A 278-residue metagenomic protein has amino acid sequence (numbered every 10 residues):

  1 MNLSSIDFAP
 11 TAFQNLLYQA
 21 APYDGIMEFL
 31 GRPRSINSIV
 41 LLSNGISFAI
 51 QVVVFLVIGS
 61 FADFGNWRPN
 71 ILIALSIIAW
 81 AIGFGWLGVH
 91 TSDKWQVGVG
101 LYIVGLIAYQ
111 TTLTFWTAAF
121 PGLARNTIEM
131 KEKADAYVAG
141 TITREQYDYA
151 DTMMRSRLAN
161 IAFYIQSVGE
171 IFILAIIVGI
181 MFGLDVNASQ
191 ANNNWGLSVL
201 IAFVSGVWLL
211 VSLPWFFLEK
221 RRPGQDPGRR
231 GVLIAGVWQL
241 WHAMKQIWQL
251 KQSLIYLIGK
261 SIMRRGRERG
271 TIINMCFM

Functional and structural regions predicted by a protein language model:
M1-Q51, Q252-M278: Helix-loop boundary and gating motifs at the non-cytosolic
F8, A12, V57, T111-A119 (+1 more regions): Transmembrane alpha-helix boundary/hinge residues in polytopic small-molecule transporters
Q14, Y18, A62, T117 (+2 more regions): Helix-terminus/helix-capping segments at the ends of transmembrane helices and short amphipathic helices
S43-I46, I50, I78, V104 (+3 more regions): Small/hydrophobic positions within alpha-helical transmembrane segments of multi-pass membrane transporters
G45-F48, V52, L72-V99: C-terminal ends and interior cores of transmembrane alpha-helices in multi-pass membrane transporters/permeases
G45-L56, I171, L209: Residue-level signature of mid-helix packing/kink "hotspots" within the transmembrane helices of 12-pass Major
Q51-W67: Helix-to-loop junctions at the C-terminal end of transmembrane segments in multipass secondary transporters
F84-L87, D93, V97, T111-R269: Intracellular loop-helix junctions on the cytosolic face of multi-pass helical membrane proteins
